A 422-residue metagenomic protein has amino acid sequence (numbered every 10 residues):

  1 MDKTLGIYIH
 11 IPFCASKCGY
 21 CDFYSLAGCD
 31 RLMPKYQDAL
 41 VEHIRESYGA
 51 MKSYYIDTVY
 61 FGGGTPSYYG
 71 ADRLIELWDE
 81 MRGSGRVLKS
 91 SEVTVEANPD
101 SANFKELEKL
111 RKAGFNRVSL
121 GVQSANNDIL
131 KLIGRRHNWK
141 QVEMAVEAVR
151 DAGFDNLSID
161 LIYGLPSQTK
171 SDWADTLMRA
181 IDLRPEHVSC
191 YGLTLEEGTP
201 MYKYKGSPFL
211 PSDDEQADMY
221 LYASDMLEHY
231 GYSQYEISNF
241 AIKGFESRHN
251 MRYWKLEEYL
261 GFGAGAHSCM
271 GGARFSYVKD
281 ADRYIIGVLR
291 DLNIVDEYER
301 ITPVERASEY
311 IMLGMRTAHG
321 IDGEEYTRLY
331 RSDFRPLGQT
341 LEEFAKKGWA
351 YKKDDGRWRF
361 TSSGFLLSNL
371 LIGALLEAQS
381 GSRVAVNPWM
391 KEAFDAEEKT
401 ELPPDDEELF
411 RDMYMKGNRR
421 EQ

Functional and structural regions predicted by a protein language model:
D2-L5, S25-G49, Y54-S332, R383 (+4 more regions): C-terminal scaffold of the Radical SAM
I7-H10: Short active-site neighborhood of thiol/selenol oxidoreductases, capturing the structured segment around
P12-S25: Local cysteine-cluster metal-coordination motifs and their immediate loop/turn environment, predominantly Fe-S cluster
G323-E324, R335-L337, K352: Extended hydrophobic-aromatic, low-complexity segments
R331-A345: Short amphipathic alpha-helical interaction segments
K346-D355: A short, conserved structural fragment
G356-T361: Minor-groove-contacting beta-hairpin "wing" of winged helix-turn-helix DNA-binding domains
S363-G417: Short, amphipathic alpha-helical interaction segments positioned at domain boundaries
